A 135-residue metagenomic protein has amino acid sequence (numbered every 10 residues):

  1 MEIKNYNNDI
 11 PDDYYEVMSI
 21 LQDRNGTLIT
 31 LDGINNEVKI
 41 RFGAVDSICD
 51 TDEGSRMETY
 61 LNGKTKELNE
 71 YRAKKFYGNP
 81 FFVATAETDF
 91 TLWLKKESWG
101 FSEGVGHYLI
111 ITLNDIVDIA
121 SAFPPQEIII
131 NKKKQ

Functional and structural regions predicted by a protein language model:
M1-Q135: Surface-exposed, interaction-prone regions used to assemble/regulate multi-protein complexes
